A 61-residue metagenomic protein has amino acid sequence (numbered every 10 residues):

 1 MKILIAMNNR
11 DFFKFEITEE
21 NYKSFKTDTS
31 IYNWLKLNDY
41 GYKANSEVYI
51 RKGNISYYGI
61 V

Functional and structural regions predicted by a protein language model:
M1-K26: N-terminal acidic leader/helix
T18-Y40: Short cationic/low-complexity microdomains
Y32-V61: Short, mixed-charge low-complexity intrinsically disordered segments
